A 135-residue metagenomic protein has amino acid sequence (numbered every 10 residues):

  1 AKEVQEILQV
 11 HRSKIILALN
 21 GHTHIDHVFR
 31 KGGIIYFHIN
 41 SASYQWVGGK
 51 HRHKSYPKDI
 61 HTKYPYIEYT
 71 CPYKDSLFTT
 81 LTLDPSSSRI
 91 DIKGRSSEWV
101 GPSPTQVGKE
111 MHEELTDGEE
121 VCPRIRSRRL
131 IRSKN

Functional and structural regions predicted by a protein language model:
A1-N20, R30, S127, R132: Active-site-proximal segments of metal-dependent phosphoesterases and phosphodiesterases across multiple
H22-H24: Histidine-centered divalent metal-coordination motifs
D26-S133: Binuclear metal-dependent phosphoesterase catalytic core
